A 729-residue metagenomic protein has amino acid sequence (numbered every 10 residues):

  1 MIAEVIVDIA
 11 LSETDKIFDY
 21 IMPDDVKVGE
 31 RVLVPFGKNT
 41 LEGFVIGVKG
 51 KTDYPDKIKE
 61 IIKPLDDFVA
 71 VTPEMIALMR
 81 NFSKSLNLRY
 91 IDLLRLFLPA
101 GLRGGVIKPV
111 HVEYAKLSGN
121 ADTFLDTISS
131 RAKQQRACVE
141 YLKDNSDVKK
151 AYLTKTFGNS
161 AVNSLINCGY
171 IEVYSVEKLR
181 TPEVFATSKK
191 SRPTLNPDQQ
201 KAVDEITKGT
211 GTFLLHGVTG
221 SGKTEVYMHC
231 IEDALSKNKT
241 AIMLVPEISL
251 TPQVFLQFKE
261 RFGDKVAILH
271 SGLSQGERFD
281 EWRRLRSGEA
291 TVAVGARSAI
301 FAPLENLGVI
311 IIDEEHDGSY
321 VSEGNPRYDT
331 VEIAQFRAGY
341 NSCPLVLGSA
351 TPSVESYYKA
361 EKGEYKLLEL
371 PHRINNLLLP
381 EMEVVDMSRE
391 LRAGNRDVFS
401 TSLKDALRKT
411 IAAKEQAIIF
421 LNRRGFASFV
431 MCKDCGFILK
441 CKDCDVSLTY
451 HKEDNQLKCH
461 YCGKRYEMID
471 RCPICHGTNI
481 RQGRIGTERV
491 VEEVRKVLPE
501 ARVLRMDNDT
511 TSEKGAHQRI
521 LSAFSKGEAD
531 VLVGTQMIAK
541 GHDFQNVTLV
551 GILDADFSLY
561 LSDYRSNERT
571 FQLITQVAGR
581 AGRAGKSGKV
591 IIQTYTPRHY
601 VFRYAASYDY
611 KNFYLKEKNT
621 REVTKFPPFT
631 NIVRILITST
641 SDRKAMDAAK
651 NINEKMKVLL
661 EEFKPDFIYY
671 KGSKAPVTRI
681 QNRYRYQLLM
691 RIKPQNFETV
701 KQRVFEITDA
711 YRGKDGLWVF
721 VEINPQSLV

Functional and structural regions predicted by a protein language model:
M1-S349, E361-L377, L689, F697-V729: Accessory, non-ATPase domains that flank or precede helicase/AAA+ motor cores in DNA-metabolism machines
E4, F613-V623, E661-P676: Short amphipathic beta-strand starts and helix->beta connectors
P35-K38, E247, T624-F626, V677-R679: AMP-binding (ANL) adenylation modules
T40, I668-P694: Short, intrinsically disordered low-complexity segments
K190-N196, Q200, G211-L636, S641-M646 (+3 more regions): Inter-lobe coupling/hinge segments of SF2-like helicase ATPases
V503-L504, L659-A675, D715-N724: Short beta-strand elements
Y610, M646-Y670: Short amphipathic alpha-helix segments
